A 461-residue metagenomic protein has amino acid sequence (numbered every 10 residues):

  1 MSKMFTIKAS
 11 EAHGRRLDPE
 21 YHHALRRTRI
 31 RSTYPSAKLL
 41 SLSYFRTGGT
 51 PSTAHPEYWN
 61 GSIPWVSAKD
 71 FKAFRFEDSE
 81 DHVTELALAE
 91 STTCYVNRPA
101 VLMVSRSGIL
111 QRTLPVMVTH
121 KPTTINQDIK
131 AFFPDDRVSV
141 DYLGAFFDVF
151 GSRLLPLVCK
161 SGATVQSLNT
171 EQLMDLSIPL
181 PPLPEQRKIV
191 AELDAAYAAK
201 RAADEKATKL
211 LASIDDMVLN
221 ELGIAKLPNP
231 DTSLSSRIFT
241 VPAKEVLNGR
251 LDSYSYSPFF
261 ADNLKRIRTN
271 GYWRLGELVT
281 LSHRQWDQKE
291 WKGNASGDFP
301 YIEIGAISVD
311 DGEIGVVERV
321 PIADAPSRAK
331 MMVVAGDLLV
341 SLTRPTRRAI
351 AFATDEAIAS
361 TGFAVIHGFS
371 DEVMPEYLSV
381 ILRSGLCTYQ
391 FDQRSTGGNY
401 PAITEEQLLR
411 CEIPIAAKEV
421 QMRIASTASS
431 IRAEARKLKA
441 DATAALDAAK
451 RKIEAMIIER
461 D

Functional and structural regions predicted by a protein language model:
M1-T50, D175-E290, K418-D461: Non-catalytic DNA-recognition/assembly elements of restriction-modification systems
S36-A54, K69-R98, R274-E290, I304-A335: Sequence-specific dsDNA recognition surfaces
S52-N60, C159-K160, P228-L234, Q288-G297 (+1 more regions): Short coil/turn segments at secondary-structure boundaries
S67, T84-F147, A329-M331, A335-R383: A short beta-sheet element
P122-K130, D141, S161-P184, T343 (+2 more regions): A short glycine-rich beta-alpha junction/loop motif
K130-G162, M174-L211, R348: Ordered, small/hydrophobic-rich secondary-structure cores
D148-S152, I307, S384: Glycine-rich, acidic and aromatic/proline-enriched surface loops and short helix-turn segments that act as binding
